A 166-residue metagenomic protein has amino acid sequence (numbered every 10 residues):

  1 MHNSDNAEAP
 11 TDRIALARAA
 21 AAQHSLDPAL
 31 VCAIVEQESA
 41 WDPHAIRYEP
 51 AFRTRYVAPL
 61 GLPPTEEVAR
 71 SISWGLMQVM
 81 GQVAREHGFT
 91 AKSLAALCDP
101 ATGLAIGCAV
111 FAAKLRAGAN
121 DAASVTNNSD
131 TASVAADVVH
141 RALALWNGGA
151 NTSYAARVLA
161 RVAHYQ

Functional and structural regions predicted by a protein language model:
H2-Q166: Catalytic glycan-binding domains that act on GlcNAc-containing polysaccharides
